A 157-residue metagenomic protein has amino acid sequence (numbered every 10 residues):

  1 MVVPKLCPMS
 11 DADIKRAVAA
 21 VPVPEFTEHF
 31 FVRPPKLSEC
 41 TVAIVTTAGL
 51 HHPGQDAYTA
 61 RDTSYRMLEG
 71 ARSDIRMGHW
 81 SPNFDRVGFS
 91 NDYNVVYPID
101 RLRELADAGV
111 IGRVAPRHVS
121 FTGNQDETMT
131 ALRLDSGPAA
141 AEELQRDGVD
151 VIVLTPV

Functional and structural regions predicted by a protein language model:
M1-V157: An N-terminal assembly and electron-transfer interface module characteristic of large anaerobic redox and radical
